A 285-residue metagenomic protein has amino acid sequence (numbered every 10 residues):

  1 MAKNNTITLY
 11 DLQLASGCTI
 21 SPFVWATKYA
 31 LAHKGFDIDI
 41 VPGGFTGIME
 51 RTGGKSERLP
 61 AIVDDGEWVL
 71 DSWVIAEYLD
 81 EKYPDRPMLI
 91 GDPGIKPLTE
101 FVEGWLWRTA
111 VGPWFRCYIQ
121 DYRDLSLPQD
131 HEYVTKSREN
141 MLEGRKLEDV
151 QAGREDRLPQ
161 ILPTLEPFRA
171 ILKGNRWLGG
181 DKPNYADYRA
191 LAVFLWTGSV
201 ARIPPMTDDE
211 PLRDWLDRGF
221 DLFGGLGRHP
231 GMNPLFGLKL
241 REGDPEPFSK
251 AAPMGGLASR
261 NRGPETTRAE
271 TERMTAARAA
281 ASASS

Functional and structural regions predicted by a protein language model:
M1-Y133, S249-S285: GST-like domain detector, emphasizing the conserved glutathione-binding G-site in the N-terminal thioredoxin-like
N4-N5, N140, N175, N184 (+2 more regions): Detector for Asparagine
V41-G47, P183, M232-P234: Acidic carboxylate-rich catalytic motifs and surrounding loops in phosphoryl-/glycosyl-chemistry enzymes
R58-P60, I90-W105, M141-E155, R228-E246: A short, terminal or domain-edge coil/loop segment
R108-D217, D221: GST-like fold's C-terminal all-alpha helical module
T197-S285: Long, positively charged, glycine-interspersed low-complexity recognition regions
